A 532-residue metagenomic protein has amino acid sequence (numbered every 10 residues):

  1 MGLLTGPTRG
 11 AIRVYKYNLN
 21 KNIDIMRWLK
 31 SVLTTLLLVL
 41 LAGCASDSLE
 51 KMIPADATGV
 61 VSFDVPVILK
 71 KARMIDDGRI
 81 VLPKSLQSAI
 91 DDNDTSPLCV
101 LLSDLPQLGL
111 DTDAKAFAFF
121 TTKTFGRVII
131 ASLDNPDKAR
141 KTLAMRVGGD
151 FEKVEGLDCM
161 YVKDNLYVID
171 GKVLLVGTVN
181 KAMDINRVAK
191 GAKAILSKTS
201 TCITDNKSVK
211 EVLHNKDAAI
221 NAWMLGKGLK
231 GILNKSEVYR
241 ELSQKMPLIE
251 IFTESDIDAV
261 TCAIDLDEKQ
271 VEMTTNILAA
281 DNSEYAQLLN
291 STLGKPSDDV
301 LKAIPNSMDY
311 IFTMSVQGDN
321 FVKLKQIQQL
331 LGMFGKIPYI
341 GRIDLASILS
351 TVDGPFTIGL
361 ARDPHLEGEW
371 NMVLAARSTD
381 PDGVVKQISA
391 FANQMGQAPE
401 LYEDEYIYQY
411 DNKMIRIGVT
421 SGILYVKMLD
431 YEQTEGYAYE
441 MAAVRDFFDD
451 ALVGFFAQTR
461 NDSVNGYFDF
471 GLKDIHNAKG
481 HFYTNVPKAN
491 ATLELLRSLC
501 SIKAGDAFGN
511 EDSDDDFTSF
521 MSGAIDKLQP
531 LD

Functional and structural regions predicted by a protein language model:
I12-I25: Short, Lys/Arg-enriched N-terminal segments with co-localized hydrophobic residues within the first ~10-30 amino acids
D24-L33: Bacterial N-terminal signal peptides that target proteins for export
A42-G43: C-terminal motif of bacterial Sec signal peptides marking the signal peptidase cleavage site
S46-S88: N-terminal mature-domain "stem" immediately C-terminal to a signal peptide or N-terminal signal-anchor/transmembrane
V61, P106-N206, G354-D450: Single conserved position on a long alpha-helix in the C-terminal lobe of the eukaryotic protein kinase
D76-G109, D134, Q328-V352, T379-P381 (+1 more regions): Surface-exposed, low-hydrophobicity interaction/linker segments
S200-I311, A451-D532: Leucine-rich, highly hydrophobic segment in Treponema pallidum outer-membrane-associated proteins
L288-V385: Extended non-catalytic domains of envelope/secretory-pathway proteins
